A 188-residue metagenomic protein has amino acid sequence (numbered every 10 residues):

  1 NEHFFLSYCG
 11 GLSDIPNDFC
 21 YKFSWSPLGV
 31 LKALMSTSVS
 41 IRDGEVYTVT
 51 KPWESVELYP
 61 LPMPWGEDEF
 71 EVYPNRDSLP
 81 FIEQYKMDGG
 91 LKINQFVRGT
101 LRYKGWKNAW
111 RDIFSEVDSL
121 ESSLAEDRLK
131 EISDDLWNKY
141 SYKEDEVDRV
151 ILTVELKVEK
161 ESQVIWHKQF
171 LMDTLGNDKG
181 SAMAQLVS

Functional and structural regions predicted by a protein language model:
E2-S188: C-terminal catalytic/substrate-binding lobe primarily of soluble NAD(P)-dependent oxidoreductases
